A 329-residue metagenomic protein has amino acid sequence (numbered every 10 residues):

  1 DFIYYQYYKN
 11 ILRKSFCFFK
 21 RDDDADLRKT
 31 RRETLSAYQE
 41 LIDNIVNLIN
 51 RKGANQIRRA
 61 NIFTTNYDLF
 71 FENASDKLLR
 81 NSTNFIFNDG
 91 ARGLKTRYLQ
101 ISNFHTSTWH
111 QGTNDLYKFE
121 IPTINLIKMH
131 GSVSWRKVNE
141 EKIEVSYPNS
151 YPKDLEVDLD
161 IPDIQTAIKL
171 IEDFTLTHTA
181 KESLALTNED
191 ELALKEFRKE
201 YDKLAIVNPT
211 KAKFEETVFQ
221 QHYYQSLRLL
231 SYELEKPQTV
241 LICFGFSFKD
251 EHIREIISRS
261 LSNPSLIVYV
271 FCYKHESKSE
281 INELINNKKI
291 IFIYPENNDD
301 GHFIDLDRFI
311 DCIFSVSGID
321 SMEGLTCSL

Functional and structural regions predicted by a protein language model:
D1-P122, L126-N139, Q221-E235, F246-I257: Active-site periphery "cap/insert" segments of enzyme catalytic domains
D1-Y7, N61, T65-E72, F174-E189 (+1 more regions): Short N-terminal helix-initiation segments at or just after the protein's N-terminus
C17-R31, F197-E216: Active-site-proximal helix-loop elements at catalytic-domain edges
N61, N125, A205, K289-I291: Conserved beta-strand segments of alpha/beta enzyme cores
K77, H105-A193, Q238: Eukaryote-biased recognition of electropositive, low-complexity segments and basic polyanion/acidic-motif-binding
F87-D89, S150-V157, L266-Y269, Y294-P295: Glycine-rich loops and low-complexity Gly/Arg-rich segments that provide flexible linkers or classic glycine-based
I101-T106, E141-P148, I304-V316: Short, surface-exposed amphipathic charged segments that create phosphate/polyanion-binding patches used for binding
L116, A167-F197, P209-L329: SIR2/sirtuin-family catalytic core signature
